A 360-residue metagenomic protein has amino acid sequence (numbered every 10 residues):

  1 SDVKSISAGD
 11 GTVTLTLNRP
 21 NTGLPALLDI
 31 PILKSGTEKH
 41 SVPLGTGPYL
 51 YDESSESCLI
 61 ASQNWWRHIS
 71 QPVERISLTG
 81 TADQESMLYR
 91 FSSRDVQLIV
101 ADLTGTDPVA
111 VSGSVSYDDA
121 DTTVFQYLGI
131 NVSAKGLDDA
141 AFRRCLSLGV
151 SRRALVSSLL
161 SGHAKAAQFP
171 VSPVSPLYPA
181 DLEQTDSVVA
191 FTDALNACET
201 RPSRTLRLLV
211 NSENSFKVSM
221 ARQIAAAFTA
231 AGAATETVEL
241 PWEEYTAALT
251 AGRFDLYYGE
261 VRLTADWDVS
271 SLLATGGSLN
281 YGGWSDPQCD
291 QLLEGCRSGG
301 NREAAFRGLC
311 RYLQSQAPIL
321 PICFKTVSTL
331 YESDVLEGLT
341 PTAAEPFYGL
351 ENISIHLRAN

Functional and structural regions predicted by a protein language model:
S5, D52-C58, S77-S133, E260: Extracellular/periplasmic solute-recognition and catalytic clefts
I6-A8, E236-Y245, S270-V335, A359-N360: Extracytoplasmic/peripheral linker and loop segments enriched in polar/acidic and small residues with frequent Thr/Pro
N21-R75, A82-S86: Gly/Pro-rich hinge or "lid" segments in bacterial periplasmic/extracellular proteins
I60-W65, S116-C145, G149, S158 (+3 more regions): A bilobed periplasmic-binding-protein/Venus flytrap-type ligand-binding module shared by bacterial periplasmic
S133-S175, C310-P318: Periplasmic-binding protein-like
A164-C198, S215-K217: Structural transition elements
A197-L263: Ligand/substrate-recognition segments at binding pockets and active sites
E332-N360: Long beta-strand-rich cores associated with HINT superfamily self-processing modules
